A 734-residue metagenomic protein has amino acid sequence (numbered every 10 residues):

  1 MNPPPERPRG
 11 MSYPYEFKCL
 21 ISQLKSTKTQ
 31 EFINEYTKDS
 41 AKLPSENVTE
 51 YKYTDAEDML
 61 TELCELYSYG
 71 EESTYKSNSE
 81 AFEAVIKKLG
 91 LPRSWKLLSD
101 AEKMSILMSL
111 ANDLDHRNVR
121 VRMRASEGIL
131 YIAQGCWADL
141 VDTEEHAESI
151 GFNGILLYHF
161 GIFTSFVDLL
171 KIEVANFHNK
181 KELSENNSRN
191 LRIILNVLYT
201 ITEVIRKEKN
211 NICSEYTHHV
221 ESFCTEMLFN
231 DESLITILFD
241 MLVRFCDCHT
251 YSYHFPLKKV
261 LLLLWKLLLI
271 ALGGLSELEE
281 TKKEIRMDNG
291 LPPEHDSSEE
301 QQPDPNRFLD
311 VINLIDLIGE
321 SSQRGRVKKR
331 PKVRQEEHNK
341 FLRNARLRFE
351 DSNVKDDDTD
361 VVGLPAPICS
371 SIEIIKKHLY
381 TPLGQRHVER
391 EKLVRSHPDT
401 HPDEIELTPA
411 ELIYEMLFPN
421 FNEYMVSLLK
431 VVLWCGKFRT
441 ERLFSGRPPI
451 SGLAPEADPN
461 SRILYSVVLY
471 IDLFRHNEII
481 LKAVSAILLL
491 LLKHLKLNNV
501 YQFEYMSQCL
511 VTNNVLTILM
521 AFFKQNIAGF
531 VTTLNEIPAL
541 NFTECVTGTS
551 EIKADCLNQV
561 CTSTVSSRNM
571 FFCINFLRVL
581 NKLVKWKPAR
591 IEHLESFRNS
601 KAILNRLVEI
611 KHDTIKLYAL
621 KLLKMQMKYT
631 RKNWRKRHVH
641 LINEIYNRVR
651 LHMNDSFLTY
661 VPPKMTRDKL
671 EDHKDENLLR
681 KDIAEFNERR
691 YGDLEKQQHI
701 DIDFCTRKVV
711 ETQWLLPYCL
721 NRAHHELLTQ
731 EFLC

Functional and structural regions predicted by a protein language model:
N2-C734: Extended alpha-helical scaffold domains
